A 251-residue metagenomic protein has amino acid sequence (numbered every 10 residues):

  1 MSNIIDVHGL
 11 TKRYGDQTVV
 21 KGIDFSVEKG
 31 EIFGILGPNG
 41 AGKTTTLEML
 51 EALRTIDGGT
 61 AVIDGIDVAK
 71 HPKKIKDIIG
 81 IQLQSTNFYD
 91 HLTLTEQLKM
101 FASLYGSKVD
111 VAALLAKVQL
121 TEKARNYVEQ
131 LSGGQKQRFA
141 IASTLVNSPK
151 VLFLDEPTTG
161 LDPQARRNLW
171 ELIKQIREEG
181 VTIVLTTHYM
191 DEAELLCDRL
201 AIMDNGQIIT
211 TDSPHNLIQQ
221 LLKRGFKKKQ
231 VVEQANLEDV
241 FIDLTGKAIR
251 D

Functional and structural regions predicted by a protein language model:
K99, S103, K108-K123: Conserved ABC ATPase "signature" region
Y127-L131: Conserved ABC ATPase signature
S148: Conserved catalytic motifs of ABC-family nucleotide-binding domains
L152-E156: Catalytic Walker B motif of ABC-type/P-loop ATPase nucleotide-binding domains
T211-D212: ABC ATPase "signature
